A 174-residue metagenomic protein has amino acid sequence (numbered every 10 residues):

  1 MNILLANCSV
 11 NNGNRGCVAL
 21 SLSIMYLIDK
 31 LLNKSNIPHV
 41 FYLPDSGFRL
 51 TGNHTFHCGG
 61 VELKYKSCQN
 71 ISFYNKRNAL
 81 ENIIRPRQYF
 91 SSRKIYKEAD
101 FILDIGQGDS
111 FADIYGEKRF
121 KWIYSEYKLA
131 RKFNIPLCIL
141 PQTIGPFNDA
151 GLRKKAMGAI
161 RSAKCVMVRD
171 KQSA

Functional and structural regions predicted by a protein language model:
M1-P146: Aromatic- and Gly/Pro-rich donor/ligand-binding loops that form nucleotide- or phosphate-bearing donor binding pockets
Y124-A174: Active-site-proximal region of nucleotide-activated glycan assembly enzymes, centered on histidine/acidic-rich loops
